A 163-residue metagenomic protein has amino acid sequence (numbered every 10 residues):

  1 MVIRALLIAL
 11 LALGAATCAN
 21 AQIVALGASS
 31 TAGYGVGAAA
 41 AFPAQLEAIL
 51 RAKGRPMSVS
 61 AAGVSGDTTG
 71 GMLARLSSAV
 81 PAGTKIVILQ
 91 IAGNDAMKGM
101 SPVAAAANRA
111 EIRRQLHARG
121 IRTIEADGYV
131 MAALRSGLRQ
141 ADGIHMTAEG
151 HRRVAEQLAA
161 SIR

Functional and structural regions predicted by a protein language model:
A5-G14: Bacterial N-terminal signal peptides
T17-N20: Sec/Tat signal peptide C-region and signal peptidase I cleavage site
Q22-V36: Catalytic nucleophile-elbow at a beta strand-turn-alpha helix junction centered on a G-D-S/GDSL motif, marking
A25-L26, A61, E125: A structural signal for the hydrophobic beta-strands that form the central parallel beta-sheet of Rossmann-like
A28-S29, V64, G93-N94: Active-site metal-binding loops of divalent metal-dependent hydrolases
Y34-A39, G99-V103: Short, solvent-exposed loop/turn segments at secondary-structure boundaries
A40-A44: Short, surface-exposed alpha-helical segments at coil->helix boundaries
Q45-S58, T68-R163: Alpha-helical cap/lid subdomain in secreted, periplasmic, or secretory-pathway luminal O-acyl-processing enzymes
